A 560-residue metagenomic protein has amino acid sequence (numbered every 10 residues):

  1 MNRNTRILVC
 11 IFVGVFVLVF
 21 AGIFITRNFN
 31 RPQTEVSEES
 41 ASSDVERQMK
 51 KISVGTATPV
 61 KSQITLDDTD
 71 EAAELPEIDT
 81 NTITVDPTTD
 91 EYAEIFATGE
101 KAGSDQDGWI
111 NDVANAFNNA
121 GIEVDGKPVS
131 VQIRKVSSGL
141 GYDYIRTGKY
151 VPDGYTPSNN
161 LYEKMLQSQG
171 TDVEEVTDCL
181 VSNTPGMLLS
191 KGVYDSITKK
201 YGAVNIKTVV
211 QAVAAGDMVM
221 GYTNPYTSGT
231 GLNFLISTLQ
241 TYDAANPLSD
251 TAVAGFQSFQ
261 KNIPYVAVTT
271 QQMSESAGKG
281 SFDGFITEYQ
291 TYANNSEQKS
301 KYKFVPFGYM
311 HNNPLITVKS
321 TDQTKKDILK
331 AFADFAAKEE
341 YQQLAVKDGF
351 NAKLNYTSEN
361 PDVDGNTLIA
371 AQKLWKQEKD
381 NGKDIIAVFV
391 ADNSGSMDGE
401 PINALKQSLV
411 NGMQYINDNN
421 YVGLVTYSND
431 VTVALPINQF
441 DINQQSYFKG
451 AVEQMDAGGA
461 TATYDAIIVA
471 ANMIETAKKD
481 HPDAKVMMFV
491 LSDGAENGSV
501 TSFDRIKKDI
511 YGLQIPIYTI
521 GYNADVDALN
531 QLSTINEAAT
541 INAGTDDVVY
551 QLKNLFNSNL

Functional and structural regions predicted by a protein language model:
T34-N224: N-terminal segment of the mature folded domain
D178-M187, Q257-F259, A293-D322, K326 (+1 more regions): Periplasmic-binding protein-like
D243-F304: Ligand-binding pocket segment of bilobal, Venus flytrap-like solute-binding proteins
F335-N355: Periplasmic-binding protein-like
D348-V388, N393-N403: Acidic, polar low-complexity linker/tail segments
G382-D441, D456, A466-I468, M487-L491 (+2 more regions): Von Willebrand factor
Y421-Q454, A471-K479, S499-F503, V526-I535 (+1 more regions): Short beta-strand-loop
S492-A543, K553-L555: VWA/integrin I-like adhesion module and closely mimicked acidic/polar interface patches used
